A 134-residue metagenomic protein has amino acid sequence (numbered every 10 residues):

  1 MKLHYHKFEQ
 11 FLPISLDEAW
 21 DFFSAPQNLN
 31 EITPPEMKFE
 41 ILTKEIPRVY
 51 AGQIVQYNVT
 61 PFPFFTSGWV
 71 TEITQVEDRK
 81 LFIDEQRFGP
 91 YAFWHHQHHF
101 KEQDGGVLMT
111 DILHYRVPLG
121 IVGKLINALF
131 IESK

Functional and structural regions predicted by a protein language model:
M1-Y50: Hydrophobic ligand-binding cavity/cleft-lining segments
Y5-K7, T66-V70, A92-H96: Short, surface-exposed coil-to-beta transition loops
E9-P13, E40, E72, H99-K101 (+1 more regions): Generic structural detector for well-ordered beta-strands
L16, R48, T74-L81, H99-L108: A short, structured loop/turn motif at beta-sheet edges
E18-F23, L29, V55-Y57, I73 (+2 more regions): Hydrophobic pocket/interface hotspot
E40-F88: Glycine-rich portal/gate segments that line the openings of hydrophobic small-molecule binding cavities
E85-S133: Beta-strand/loop substructures that line and gate deep hydrophobic ligand-binding cavities in soluble
